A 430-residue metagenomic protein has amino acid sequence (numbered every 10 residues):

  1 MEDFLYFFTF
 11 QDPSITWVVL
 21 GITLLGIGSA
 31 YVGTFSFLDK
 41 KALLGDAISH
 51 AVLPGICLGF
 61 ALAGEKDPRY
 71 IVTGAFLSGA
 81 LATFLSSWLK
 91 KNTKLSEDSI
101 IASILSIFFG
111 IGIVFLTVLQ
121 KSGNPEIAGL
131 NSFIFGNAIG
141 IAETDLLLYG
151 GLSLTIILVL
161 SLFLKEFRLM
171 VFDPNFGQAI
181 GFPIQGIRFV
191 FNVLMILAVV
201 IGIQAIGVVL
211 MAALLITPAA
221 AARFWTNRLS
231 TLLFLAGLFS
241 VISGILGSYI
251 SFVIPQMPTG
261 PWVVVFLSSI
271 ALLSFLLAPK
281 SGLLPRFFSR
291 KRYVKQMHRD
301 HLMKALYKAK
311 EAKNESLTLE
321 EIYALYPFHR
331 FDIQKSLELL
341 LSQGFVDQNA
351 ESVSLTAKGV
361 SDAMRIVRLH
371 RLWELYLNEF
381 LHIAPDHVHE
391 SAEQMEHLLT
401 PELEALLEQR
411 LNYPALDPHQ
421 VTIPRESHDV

Functional and structural regions predicted by a protein language model:
M1-G26: Membrane-interfacial amphipathic/re-entrant helices at transmembrane-helix boundaries
V19-L24, V72-L77, A102-S103, L146-G151 (+3 more regions): Hydrophobic alpha-helical transmembrane segments
F35-S49, L53-G123, A222-A236, I250-M257: Short loop segments and helix-boundary regions at transmembrane helix junctions of multi-pass inner-membrane proteins
H50-G59, S103-F115, G136, I184-F189 (+3 more regions): Small-residue-rich segments of transmembrane alpha-helices in multi-pass membrane proteins, especially helix faces
L105-L158: Transmembrane helix-bundle core of multi-pass membrane transporters and related energy-transducing complexes
E143-A212: Helix-loop-helix "hairpin" substructures at the membrane interface of multi-pass membrane proteins
T259-A305, P401-P424: Membrane-interfacial segments at transmembrane helix termini in multi-pass membrane proteins
A312-V430: Structured cytosolic domains appended to multi-pass membrane proteins
